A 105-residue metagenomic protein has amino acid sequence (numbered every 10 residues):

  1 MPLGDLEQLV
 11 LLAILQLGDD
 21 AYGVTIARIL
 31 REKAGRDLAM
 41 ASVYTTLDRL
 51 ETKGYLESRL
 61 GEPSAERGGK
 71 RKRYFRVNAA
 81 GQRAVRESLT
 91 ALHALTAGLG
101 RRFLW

Functional and structural regions predicted by a protein language model:
M1-S42: N-terminal helix-turn-helix DNA-binding core of bacterial DNA-binding proteins
L30, A34, L60-E62, A79: Short, well-ordered turn and helix-capping elements at secondary-structure junctions
V43-L50: Basic amphipathic alpha-helical segments that dock to polyanions
K53-G68: Beta-hairpin "wing" of winged helix-turn-helix
R71: Exposed loop/turn and edge beta-strand positions of beta-sandwich/beta-sheet ligand-binding modules
A80-W105: Amphipathic alpha-helical dimerization/coiled-coil segments that flank or bridge DNA-binding/regulatory modules
